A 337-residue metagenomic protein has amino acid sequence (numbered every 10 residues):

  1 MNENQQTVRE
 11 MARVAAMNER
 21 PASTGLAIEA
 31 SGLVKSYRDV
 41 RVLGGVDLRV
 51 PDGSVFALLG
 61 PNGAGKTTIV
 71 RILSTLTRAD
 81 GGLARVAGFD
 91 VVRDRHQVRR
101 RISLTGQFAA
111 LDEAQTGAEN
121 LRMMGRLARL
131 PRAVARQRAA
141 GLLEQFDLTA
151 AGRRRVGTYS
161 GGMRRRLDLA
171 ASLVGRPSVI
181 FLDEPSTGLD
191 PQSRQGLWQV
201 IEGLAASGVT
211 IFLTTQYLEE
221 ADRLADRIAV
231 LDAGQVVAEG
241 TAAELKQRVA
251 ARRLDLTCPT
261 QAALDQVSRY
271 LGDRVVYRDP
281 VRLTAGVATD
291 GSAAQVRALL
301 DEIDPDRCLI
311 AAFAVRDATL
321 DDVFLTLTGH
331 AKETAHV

Functional and structural regions predicted by a protein language model:
G82-R93, V98: Conserved ABC transporter NBD signature motif
R122, R126, A133-A151: Conserved ABC ATPase "signature" region
I180-D183: Catalytic Walker B motif of ABC-type/P-loop ATPase nucleotide-binding domains
Q199-T289: ABC transporter nucleotide-binding domain
A251-H330, V337: Short, charged/small-residue-rich alpha-helical element at the C-terminal edge of ABC transporter nucleotide-binding
